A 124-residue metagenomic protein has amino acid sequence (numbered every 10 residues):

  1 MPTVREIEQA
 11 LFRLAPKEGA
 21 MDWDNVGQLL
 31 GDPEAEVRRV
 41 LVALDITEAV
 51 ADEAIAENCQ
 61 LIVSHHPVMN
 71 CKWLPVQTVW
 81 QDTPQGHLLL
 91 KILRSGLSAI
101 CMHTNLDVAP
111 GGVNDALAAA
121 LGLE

Functional and structural regions predicted by a protein language model:
M1-E124: Hydrophobic structural segments
